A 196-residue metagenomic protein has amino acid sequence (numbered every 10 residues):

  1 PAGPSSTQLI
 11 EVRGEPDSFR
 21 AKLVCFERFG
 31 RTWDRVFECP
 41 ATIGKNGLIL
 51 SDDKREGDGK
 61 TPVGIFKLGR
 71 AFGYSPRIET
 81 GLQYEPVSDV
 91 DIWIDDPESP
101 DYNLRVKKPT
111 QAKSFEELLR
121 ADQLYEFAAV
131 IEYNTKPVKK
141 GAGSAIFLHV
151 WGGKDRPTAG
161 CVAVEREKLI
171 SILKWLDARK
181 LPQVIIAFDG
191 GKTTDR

Functional and structural regions predicted by a protein language model:
P1-A159, E167-R196: Cell wall/extracellular polymer interaction/catalysis modules
V164: A conserved hydrophobic position in a structured secondary element of the catalytic/binding core that shapes
